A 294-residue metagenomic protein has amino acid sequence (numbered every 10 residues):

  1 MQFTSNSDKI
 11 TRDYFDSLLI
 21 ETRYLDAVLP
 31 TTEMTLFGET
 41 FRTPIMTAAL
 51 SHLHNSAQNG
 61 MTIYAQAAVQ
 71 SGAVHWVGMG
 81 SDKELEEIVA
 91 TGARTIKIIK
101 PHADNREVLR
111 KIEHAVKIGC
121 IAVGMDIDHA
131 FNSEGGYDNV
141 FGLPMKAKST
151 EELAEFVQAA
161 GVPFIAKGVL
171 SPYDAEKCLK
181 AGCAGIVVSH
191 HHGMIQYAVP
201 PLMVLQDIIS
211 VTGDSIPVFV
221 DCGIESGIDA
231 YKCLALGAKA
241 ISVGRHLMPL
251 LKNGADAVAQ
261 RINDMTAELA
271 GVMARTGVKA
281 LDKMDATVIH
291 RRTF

Functional and structural regions predicted by a protein language model:
M1-D8, L251-F294: C-terminal extensions of enzymes
M1-F41, K283-M284, H290-F294: An N-cap/entry alpha-helix motif that binds or orients negatively charged groups
F15-T22, V116-G119, A160, T212 (+2 more regions): Structural signal for hydrophobic packing residues in well-ordered secondary-structure cores of soluble enzyme domains
V28-G38, W76-E87, K111: Short, charged beta->alpha transition segments
T35-G80: Active-site cofactor/substrate anionic-group-binding motifs, chiefly glycine- and Lys/Arg-rich phosphate-binding loops
R42-A48, V220-C222, A240-S242: Short FAD-binding loop at a beta-strand-to-alpha-helix junction that anchors the flavin cofactor in diverse
Q66, Q70, A90-T91, A103-V220 (+3 more regions): Alpha/beta enzyme core
V69-T91, T95-N105: A gly/proline- and charged-residue-enriched helix-loop-helix capping module
